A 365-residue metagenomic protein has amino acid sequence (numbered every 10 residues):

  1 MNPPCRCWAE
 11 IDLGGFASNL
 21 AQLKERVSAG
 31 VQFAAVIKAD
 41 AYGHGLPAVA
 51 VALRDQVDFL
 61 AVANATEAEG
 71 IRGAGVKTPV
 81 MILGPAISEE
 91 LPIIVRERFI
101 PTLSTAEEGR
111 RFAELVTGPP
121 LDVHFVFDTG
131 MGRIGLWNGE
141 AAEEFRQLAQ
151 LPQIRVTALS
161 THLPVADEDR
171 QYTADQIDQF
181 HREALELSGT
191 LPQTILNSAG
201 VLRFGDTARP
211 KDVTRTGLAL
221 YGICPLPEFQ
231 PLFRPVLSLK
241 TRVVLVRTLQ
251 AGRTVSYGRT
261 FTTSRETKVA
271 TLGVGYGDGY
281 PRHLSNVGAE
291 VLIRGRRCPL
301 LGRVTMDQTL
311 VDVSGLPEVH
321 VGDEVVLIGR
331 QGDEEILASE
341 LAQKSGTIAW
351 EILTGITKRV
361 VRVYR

Functional and structural regions predicted by a protein language model:
N2-A17, A21, Q32, T66-E67 (+4 more regions): Active-site anion/phosphate-binding pocket segments in diverse small-molecule metabolic enzymes
N2-P3, C7-E10, G15-S18, A29-P192 (+1 more regions): Active-site-proximal beta-alpha core segment in soluble small-molecule metabolic enzymes
R26: Conserved PLP-enzyme active-site core in the AAT-like
